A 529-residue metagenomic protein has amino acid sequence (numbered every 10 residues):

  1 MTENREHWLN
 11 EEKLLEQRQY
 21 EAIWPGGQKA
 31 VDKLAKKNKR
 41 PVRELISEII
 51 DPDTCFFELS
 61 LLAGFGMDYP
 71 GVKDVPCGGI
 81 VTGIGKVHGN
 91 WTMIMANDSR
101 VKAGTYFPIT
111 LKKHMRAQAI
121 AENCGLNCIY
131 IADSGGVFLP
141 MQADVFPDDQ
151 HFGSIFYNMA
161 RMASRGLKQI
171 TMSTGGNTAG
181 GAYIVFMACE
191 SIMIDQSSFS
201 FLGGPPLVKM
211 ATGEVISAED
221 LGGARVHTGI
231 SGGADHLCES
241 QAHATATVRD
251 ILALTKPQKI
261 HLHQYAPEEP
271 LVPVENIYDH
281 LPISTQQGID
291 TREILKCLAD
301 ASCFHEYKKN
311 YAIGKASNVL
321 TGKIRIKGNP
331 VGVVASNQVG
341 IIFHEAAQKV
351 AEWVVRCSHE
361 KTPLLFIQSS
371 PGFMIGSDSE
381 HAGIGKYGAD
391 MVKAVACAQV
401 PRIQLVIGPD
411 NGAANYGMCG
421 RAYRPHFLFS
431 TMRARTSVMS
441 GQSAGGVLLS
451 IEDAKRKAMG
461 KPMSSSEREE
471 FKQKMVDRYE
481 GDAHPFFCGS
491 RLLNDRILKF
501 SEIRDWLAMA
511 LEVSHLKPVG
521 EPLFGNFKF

Functional and structural regions predicted by a protein language model:
M1-F529: Ligand-binding clefts of soluble mixed alpha/beta catalytic domains
